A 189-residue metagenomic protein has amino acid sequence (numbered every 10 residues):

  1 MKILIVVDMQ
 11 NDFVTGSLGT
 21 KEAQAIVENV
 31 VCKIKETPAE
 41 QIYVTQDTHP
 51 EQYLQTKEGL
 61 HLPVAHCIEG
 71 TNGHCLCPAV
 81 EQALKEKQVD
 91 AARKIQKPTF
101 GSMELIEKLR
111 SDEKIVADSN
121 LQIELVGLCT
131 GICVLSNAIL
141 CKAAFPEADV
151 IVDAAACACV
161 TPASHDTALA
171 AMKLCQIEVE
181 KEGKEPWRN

Functional and structural regions predicted by a protein language model:
M1-K94, I115-L121, E147-I151, V160-L174 (+2 more regions): Active-site acidic carboxylates
V31-K35, C133-F145: Histidine-anchored nucleotide/phosphate-binding helix
T45-T48, P98, L128, A155: Active-site-proximal beta-strand/loop segments in catalytic clefts of secreted hydrolases
L54-T56, L105-K108, S136-N137, A163-S164: Short, well-ordered secondary-structure micro-motifs
A92-R110: Glycine-rich phosphate- or other oxyanion-binding loops that anchor nucleotides, phosphorylated ligands
S102-M103, C157-T161: Short, small-residue-enriched loops and turns at beta-alpha junctions that line or gate enzyme active sites
L121-C133, I151-C157: Glycine-rich anion-binding loop/nest that anchors nucleotide
G127, N137, I177-E180: A two-mode feature
